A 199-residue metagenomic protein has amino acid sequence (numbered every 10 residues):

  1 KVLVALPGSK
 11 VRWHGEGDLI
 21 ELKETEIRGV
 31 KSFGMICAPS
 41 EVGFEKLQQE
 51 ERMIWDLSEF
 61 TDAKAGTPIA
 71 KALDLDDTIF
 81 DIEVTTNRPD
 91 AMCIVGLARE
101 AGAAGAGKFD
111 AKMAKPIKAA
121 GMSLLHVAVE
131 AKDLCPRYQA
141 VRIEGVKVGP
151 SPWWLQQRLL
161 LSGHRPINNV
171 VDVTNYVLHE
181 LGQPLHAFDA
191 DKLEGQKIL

Functional and structural regions predicted by a protein language model:
K1-L199: RNA/tRNA-interacting regions in translation and RNA-turnover enzymes
